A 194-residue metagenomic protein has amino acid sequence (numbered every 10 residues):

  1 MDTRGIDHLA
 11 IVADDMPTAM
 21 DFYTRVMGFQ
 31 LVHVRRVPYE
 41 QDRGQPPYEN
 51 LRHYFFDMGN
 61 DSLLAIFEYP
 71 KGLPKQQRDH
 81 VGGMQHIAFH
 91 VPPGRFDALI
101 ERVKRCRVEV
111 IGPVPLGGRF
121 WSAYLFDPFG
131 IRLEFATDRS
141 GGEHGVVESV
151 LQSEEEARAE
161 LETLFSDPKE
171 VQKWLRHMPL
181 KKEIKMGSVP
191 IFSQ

Functional and structural regions predicted by a protein language model:
R4, D15-P17, P70-K71, V81-G82 (+3 more regions): Vicinal oxygen chelate
V12-L63: Core segments of cupin and vicinal oxygen chelate
V32-V34, P113, F135: Residue-level detector of high-confidence beta-strand sites
Y39-R43, K71-Q76: A short, acidic/glycine-rich surface segment
G44-Y48, Q76-D79, Y124: Short glycine-biased active-site loop of nucleotidyltransferases that positions the nucleotide triphosphate and helps
F55-D57, E68, F126: Short, well-ordered beta-strand micro-motif
L63-I66, F135: Short glycine-/small-residue motifs
G145-Q152: Polybasic, low-complexity binding patches
